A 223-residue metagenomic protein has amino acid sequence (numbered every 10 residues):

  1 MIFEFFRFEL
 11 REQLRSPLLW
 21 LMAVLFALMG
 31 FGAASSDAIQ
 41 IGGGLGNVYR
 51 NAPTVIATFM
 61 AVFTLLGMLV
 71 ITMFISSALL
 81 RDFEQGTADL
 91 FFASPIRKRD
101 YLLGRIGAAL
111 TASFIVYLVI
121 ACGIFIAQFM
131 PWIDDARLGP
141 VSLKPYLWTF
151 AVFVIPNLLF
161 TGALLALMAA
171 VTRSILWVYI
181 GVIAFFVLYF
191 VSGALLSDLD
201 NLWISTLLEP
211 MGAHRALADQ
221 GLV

Functional and structural regions predicted by a protein language model:
M1-F26: Aromatic- and glycine-rich beta-strand/loop motifs that create alpha-glucan
E4-E12, V48, A52, Y101: Cytosolic juxtamembrane amphipathic/interface segments immediately preceding and feeding into a transmembrane helix
F6, F92-P95, F160-T161: Hydrophobic, small-residue-rich alpha-helical packing segments that form membrane-like cores
L14-R15, S76-A112: Helix-loop-helix units of permease transmembrane domains in multi-pass membrane transporters, especially ABC
S16-P17, R173-I175: Short loop-to-helix capping motifs
L21-A23, L103-G104, V178-G181: Hydrophobic core positions of alpha-helical segments in small-molecule transporters and transporter systems
F26-M73, L103-R173, P210-Q220: Secretory targeting signals
G32-D37, I175-H214: Transmembrane helix segments
